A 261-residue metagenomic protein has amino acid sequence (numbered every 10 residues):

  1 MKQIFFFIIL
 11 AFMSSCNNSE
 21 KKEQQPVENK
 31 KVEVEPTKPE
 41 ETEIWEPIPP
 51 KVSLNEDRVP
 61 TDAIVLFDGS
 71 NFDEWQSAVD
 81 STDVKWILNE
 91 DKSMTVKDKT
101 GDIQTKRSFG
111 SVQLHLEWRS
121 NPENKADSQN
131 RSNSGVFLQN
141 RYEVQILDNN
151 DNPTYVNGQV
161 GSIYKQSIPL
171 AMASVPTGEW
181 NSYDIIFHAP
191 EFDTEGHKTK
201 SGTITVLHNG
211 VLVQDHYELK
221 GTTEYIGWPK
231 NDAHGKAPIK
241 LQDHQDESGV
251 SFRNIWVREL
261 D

Functional and structural regions predicted by a protein language model:
M1-I4: Positively charged n-region of N-terminal signal peptides that target proteins for export
F6-L10: Hydrophobic helical h-region of N-terminal Sec-dependent signal peptides in bacterial secretory/periplasmic proteins
S14-S15: C-terminal motif of bacterial Sec signal peptides marking the signal peptidase cleavage site
N18-D261: Carbohydrate-interacting regions of secretory-pathway proteins
